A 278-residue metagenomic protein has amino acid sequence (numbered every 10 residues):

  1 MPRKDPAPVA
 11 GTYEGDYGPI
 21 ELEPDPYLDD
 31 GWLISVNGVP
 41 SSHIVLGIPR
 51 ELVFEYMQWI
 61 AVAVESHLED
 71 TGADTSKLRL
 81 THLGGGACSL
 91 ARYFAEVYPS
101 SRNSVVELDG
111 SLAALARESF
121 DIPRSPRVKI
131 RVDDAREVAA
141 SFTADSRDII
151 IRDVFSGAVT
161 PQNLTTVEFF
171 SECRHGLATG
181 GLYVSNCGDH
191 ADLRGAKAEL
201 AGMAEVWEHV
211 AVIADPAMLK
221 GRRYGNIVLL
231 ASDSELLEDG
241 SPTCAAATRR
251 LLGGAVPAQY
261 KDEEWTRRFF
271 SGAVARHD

Functional and structural regions predicted by a protein language model:
P2-P24, S41-G47, K220-D278: SAM/dcSAM-binding transferase cores
E23, K129-R131, A211-I213: General small-molecule cofactor/ligand-binding pocket signal
L28-G31, G47, E51-H175, D192-R194 (+1 more regions): The AdoMet/dcAdoMet-binding core of the Class I SAM-like
L28-I44: A short, structured beta-strand/loop element
S100-R102, S125-R127, G180, W207-H209 (+1 more regions): A generic structural signal for alpha->beta connector loops
T160, L164, D189-A196, G202 (+3 more regions): Alpha-helical subdomain
F170, A196-D215: Conserved Class I S-adenosyl-L-methionine
G180-C187: Conserved beta-strand signature within the Rossmann-like core of class I S-adenosyl-L-methionine
